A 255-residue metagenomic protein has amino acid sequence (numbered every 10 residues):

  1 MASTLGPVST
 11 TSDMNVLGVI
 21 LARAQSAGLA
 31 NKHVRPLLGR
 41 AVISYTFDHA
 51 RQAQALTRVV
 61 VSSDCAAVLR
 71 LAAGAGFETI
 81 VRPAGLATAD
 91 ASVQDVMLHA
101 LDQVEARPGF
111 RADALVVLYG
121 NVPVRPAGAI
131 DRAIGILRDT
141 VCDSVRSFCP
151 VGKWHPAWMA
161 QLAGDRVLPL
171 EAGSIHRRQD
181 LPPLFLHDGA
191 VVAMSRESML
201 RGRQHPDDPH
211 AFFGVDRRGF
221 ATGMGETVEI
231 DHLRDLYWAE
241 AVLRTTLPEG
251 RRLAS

Functional and structural regions predicted by a protein language model:
A2-T4, V8-A30: N-terminal nucleotide-binding beta1-loop-alpha1 segment
V42-R58, R70-L71: A short, N-terminal amphipathic alpha-helix
R51, A66-A114, R125-R132: Short phosphate-binding loop-to-helix
A55-V60, G225-T227: Short active-site oxyanion
L56, F110-A112, V141-C142: Short, high-confidence coil segments that cap the C-terminus of an alpha-helix and link into the following beta-strand
D95, H99, P123-V215, F220-A221: Conserved core of the sugar-phosphate nucleotidyltransferase
V116-L118: Short aromatic-hydrophobic micro-motifs that form the base-stacking/packing surface for donor nucleotide recognition
G219-S255: Hydrophobic helical membrane-anchoring modules
